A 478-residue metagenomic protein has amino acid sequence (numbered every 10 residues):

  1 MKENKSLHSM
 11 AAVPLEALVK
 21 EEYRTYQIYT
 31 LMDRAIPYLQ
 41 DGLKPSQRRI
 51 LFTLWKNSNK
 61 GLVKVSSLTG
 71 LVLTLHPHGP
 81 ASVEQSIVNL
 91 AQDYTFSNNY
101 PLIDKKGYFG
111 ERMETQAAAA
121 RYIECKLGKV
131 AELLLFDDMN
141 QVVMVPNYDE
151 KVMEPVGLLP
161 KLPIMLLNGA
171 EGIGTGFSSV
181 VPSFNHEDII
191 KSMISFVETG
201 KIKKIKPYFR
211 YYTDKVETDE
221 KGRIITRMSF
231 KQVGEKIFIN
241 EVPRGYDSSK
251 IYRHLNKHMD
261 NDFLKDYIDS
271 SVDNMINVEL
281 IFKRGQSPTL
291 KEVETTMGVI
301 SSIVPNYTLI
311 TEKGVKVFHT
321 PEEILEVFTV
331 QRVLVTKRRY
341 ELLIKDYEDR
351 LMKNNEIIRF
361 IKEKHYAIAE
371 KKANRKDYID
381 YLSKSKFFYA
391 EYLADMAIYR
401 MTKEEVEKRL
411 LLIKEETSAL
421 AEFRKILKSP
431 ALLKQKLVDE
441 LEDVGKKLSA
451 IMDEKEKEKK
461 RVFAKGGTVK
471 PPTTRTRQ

Functional and structural regions predicted by a protein language model:
M1-R223, E279, T474-Q478: Catalytic phosphate-handling regions of large nucleic-acid enzymes and associated NTPases
G200-Q478: Charged, surface-exposed alpha-helical interface/stalk elements
